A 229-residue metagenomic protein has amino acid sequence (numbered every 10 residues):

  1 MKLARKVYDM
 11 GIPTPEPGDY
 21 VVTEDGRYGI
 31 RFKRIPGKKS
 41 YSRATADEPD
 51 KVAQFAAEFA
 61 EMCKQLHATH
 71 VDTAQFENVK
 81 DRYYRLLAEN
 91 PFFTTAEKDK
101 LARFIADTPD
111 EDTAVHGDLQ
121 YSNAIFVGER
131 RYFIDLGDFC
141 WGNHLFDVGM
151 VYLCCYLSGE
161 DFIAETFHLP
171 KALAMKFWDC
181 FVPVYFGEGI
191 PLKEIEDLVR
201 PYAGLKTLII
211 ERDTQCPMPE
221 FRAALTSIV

Functional and structural regions predicted by a protein language model:
M1-A74, P109: ATP-binding pocket architecture of kinase catalytic cores
P36, L119-Y121, D138, M150: Short, glycine/acidic-enriched loop or turn micro-motifs at the edges of active sites
K38-K39, C140, G159: Feature marks short, surface-exposed loop/turn motifs that line or immediately flank catalytic pockets and channel
Y41-A56, A60-K64, A68-Y84, L136 (+2 more regions): Inter-domain helical "communication" segments and dimerization helices that couple sensory or membrane-embedded modules
A57, A68-G117, Y121-S122, V127-G128: An alpha-helical support segment within catalytic cores of ATP-dependent transferases
A124-V148: Catalytic activation segment of kinase domains across protein kinase-like and atypical kinase folds
V148-G189, Y202-P219: Active-site activation/catalytic loop segments of kinase-like enzymes and analogous catalytic loops in related
C216-V229: Regulatory N- and C-terminal appendages and interdomain linkers associated with kinase/kinase-like NTP transferase
